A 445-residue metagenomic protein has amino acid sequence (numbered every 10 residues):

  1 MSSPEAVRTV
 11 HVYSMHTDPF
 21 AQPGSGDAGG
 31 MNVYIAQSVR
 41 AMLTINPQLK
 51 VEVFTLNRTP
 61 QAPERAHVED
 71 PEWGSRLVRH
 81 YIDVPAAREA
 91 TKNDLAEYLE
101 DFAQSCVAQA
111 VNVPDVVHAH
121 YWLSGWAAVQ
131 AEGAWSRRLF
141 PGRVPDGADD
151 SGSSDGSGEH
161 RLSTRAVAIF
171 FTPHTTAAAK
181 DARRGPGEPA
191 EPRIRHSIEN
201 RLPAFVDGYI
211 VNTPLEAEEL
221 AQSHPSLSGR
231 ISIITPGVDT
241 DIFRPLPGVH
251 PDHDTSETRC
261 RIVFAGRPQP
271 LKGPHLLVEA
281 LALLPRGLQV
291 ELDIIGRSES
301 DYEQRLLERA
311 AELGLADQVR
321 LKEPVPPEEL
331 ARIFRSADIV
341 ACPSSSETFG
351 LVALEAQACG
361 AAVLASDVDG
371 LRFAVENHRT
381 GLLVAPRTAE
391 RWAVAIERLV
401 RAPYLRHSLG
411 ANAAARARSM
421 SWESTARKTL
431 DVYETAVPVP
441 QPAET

Functional and structural regions predicted by a protein language model:
M1-E72: N-terminal subdomain of nucleotide-sugar transferases
L215, G237: Carbohydrate-associated surface elements
C260, F264, Q269-L283, Q304 (+1 more regions): A conserved mid-protein helix/loop that constitutes part of the nucleotide-sugar donor-binding site
E291-L307: Glycosyltransferase donor-sugar binding loop
P324-V325, R332-A337: Short alpha-helical donor nucleotide-sugar binding micro-motif in glycosyltransferases
S345: Aromatic "clamp/platform" in nucleotide-sugar-dependent glycosyltransferases that forms part of the donor/acceptor
A362-A365, V375: Short hydrophobic beta-strand element within catalytic cores of glycosyltransferases and related nucleotide-activated
N377-H378, L382-A389, R398-Y404: Conserved acidic donor-binding segment of nucleotide-sugar-dependent glycosyltransferases
